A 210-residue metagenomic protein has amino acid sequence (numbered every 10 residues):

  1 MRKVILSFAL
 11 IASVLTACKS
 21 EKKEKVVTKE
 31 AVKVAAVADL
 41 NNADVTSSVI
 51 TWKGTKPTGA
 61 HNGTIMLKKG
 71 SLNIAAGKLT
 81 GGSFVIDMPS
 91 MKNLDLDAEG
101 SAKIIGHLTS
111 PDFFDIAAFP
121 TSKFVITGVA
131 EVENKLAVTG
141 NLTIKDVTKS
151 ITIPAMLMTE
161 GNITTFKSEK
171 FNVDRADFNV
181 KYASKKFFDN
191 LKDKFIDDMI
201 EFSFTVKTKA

Functional and structural regions predicted by a protein language model:
M1-V4: Positively charged n-region of N-terminal signal peptides that target proteins for export
L6-A9: Sec-dependent N-terminal signal peptides
I11-A12, K207: Hydrophobic alpha-helical membrane-insertion segments
V14-A17: C-terminal motif of bacterial Sec signal peptides marking the signal peptidase cleavage site
K19-A210: Low-complexity, acidic/polar, glycine-enriched regions of mature
